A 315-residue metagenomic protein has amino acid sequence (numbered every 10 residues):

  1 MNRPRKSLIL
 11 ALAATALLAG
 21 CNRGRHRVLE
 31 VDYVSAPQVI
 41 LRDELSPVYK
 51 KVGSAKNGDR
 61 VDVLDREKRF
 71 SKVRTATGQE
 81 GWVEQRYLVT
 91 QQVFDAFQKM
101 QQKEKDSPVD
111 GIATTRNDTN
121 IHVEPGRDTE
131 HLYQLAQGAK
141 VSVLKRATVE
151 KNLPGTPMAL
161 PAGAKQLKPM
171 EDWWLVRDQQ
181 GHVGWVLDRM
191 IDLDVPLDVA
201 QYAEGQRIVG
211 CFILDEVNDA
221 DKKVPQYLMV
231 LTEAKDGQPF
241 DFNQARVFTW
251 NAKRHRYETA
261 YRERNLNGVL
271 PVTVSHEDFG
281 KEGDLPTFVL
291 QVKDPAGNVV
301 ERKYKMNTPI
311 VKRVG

Functional and structural regions predicted by a protein language model:
M1-I9: Bacterial N-terminal signal peptides that target proteins for export
L18-G20: C-terminal motif of bacterial Sec signal peptides marking the signal peptidase cleavage site
R23-V28, D62, R74-I112, T156-K223 (+2 more regions): Boundary regions of SH3-family modules and the immediately adjacent low-complexity/disordered segments in eukaryotic
R27-V28, V34-R69, K105-L167, Q201-E204 (+1 more regions): Beta-loop motif signature
I40, K72, N120, L175 (+1 more regions): Residue-level detector of beta-strand face positions
L41, I121, A245-F248, V299-K303: Hydrophobic beta-strand positions in blades of beta-propellers and related beta-sheet-rich domains
K140-V143, L160-K165, V199, F240 (+1 more regions): Acidic, small-residue rich beta-repeat scaffolds with periodic aromatic anchors
D221-A234, G283-Q291: Acidic/hydrophobic-patterned starts of short beta strands in beta-sheet-rich repeat architectures
